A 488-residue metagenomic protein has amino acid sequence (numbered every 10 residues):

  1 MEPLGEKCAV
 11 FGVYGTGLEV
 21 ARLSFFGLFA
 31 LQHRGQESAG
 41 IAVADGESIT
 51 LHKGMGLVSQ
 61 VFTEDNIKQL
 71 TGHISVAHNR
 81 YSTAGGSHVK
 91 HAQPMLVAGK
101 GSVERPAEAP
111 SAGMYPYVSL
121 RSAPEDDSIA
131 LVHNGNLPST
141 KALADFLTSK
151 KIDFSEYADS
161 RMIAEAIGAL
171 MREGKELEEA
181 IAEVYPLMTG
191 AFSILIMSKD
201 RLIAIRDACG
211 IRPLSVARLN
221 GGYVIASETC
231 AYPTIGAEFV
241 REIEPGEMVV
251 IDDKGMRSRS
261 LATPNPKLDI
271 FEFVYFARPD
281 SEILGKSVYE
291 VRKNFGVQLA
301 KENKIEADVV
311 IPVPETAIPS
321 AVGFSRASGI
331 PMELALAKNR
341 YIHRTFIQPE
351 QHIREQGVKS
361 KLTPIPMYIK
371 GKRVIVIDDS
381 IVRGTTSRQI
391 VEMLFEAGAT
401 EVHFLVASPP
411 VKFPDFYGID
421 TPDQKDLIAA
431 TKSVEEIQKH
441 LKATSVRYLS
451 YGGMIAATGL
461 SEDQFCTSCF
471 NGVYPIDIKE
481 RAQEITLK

Functional and structural regions predicted by a protein language model:
M1-P245, V250-A307, V313, E401: Conserved short alpha-helical segments that host acidic/polar catalytic motifs at enzyme active sites
F62, E156, R161-A164, M332-H343 (+1 more regions): A conserved beta-strand->alpha-helix junction
I152, E173-G174, N303-D308, R326-E333 (+2 more regions): Secondary-structure transition/capping motifs at alpha-helix termini and the adjoining loop/turn into the next element
E183, A231, E238-F239, G246-E247 (+5 more regions): Phosphate/diphosphate-binding loops
Y185, D200-R201, R218, G236-E242 (+2 more regions): PRPP-dependent phosphoribosyltransferase catalytic core
I196-S198, R206, S227, D253 (+8 more regions): Active-site proximal loops enriched in glycine and acidic residues that flank catalytic Cys/His/Asp and coordinate
F324, D379-S380, V402: Hydrophobic, well-ordered secondary-structure elements that form the walls of internal hydrophobic environments
G329-V374, T385, K412-G418: Short, glycine/charge-rich flexible loops or terminal/linker lids adjacent to PRPP-binding catalytic cores
